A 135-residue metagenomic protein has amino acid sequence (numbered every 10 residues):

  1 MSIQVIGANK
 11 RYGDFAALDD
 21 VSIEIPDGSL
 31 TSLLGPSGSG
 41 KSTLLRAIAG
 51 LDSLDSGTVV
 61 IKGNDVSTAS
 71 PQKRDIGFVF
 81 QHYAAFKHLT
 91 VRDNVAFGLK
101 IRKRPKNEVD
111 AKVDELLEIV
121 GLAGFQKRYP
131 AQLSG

Functional and structural regions predicted by a protein language model:
M1-G135: ABC family nucleotide-binding domain
